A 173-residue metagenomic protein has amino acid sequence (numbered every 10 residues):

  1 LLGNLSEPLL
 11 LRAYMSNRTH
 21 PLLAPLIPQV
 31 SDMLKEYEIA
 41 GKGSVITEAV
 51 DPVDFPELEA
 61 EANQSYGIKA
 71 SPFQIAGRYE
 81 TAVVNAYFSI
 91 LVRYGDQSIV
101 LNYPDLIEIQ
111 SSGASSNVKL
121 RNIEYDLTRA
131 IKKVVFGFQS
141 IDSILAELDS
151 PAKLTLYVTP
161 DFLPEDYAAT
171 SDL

Functional and structural regions predicted by a protein language model:
L1-L173: Short, surface-exposed patches at the edges or C-terminal ends of soluble domains, predominantly
